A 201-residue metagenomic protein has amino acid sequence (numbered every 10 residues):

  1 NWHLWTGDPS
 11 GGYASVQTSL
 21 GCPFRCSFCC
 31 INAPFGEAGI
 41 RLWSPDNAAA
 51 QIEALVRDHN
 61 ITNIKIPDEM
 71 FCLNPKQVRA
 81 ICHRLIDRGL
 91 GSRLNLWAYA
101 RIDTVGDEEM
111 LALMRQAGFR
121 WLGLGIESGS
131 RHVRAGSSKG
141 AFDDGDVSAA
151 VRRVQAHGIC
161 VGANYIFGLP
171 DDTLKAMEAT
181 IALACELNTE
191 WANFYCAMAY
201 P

Functional and structural regions predicted by a protein language model:
N1-G162, A182: Radical SAM [4Fe-4S] cluster-binding motif and immediate context
F24, P75-K76, H132-S137, F167-K175 (+1 more regions): Flexible glycine/acidic-rich beta-alpha junction loops that bind and position SAM and/or redox cofactors in anaerobic
E109-A112, D171-E186: Catalytic cores of alpha/beta
